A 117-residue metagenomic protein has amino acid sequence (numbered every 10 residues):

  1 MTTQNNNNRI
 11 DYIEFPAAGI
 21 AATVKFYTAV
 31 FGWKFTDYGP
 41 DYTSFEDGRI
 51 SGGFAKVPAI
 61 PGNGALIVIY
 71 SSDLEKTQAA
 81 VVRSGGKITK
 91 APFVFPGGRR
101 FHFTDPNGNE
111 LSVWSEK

Functional and structural regions predicted by a protein language model:
M1-Q4, E46-I50, K76: Amphipathic alpha-helical "stalk" segments
M1-V24, A65-I67, K117: N-terminal beta-strand motif that seeds the catalytic metal site of vicinal oxygen chelate
Y27: Catalytic core of tubulin tyrosine ligase-like
V30-F35, G85-K87: Conserved acetyl-CoA-binding loop of GNAT-fold acetyltransferases
W33-G64, E110-S115: Conserved short beta-strand elements that form part of the metal-binding/catalytic scaffold of enzyme active sites
I69-E110: Vicinal oxygen chelate
P96, E116-K117: A short acidic/small-residue loop/turn micro-motif
